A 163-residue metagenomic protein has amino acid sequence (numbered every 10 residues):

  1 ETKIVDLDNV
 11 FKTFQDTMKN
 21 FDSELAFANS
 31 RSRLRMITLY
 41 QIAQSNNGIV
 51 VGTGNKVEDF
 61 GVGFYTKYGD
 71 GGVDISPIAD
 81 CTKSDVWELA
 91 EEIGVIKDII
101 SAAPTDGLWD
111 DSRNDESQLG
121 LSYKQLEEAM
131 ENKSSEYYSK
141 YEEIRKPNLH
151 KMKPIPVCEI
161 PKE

Functional and structural regions predicted by a protein language model:
E1-T17, F21-N29, Y40, Q44-I49 (+2 more regions): ATP/NTP-dependent adenylation/nucleotidyl-transfer catalytic domains that generate, transfer, or process NMP-activated
M36-T38: A generic local structural motif
